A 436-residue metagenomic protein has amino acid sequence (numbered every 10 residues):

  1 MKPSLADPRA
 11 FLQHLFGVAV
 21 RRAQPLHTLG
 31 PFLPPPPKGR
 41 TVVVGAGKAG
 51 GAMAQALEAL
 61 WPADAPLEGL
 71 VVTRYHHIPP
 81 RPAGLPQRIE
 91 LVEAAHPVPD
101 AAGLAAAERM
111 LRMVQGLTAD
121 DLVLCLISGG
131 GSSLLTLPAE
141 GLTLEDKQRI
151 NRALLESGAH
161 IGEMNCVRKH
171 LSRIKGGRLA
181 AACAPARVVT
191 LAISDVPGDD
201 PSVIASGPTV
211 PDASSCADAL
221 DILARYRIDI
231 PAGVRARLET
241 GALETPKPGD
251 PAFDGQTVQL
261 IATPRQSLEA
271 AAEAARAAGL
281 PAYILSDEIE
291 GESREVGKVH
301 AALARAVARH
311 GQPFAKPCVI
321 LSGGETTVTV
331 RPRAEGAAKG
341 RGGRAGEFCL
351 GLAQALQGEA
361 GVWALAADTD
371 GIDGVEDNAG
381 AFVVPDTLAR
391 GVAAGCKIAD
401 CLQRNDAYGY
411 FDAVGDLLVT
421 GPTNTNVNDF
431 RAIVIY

Functional and structural regions predicted by a protein language model:
M1-V42, G51-D64, G69, V98-A119 (+2 more regions): N-terminal glycine-/serine-/threonine-rich phosphate-binding loop
A56-A65, A83-L91, Q115, P138-R149 (+4 more regions): A glycine- and small-aliphatic-rich helix-loop capping segment at beta-alpha/alpha-beta transitions that lines
T73-A119, G162, V167-R168: Glycine-rich oxoanion-binding loops at beta->alpha junctions
L142-H160, D212-R227, R333-A364: Gly/Ser/Thr-rich active-site loops/lids in small-molecule metabolic enzymes that frequently grip phosphoryl groups
I161-I228, L238, G409: A glycine/threonine-rich phosphate-anchoring loop and its flanking beta-alpha core in nucleotide/phosphate-binding
V189, P211-V299: Accessory alpha-helical/coil subdomains and C-terminal extensions that flank or cap enzyme catalytic cores
G279-A366: Active-site segments that bind and position negatively charged phosphate/pyrophosphate groups
R341-G342, E347-Y436: Internal helix-turn-beta structural module
